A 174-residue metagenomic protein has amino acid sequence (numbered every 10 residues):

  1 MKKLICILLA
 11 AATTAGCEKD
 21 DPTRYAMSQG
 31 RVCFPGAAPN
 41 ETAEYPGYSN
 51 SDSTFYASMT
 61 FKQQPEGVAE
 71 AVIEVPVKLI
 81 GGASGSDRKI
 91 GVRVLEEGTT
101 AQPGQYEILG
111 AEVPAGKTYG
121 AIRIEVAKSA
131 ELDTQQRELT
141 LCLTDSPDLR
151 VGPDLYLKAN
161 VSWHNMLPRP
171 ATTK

Functional and structural regions predicted by a protein language model:
M1-L4: Positively charged n-region of N-terminal signal peptides that target proteins for export
T13-G16: C-terminal motif of bacterial Sec signal peptides marking the signal peptidase cleavage site
E18-K89, P153, P168-K174: Acidic/polar, low-complexity intrinsically disordered N-terminal segments immediately downstream of a Sec signal
Y25, S146-N160: Beta-sandwich strand segments
K62-P65, I108-V113, S129: Beta-strand-rich interaction surfaces with strong enrichment in secreted/lumenal proteins
A69-V75, T118-I122, Q135-L139: Short, solvent-exposed loop/turn segments enriched in Ser/Thr/Gly
S86-E96, I122, V126-D145: Contiguous beta-strand segments of beta-sheet-rich domains
E97-A111, T118: Short beta-strand and strand-turn-strand segments in soluble, beta-rich domains
